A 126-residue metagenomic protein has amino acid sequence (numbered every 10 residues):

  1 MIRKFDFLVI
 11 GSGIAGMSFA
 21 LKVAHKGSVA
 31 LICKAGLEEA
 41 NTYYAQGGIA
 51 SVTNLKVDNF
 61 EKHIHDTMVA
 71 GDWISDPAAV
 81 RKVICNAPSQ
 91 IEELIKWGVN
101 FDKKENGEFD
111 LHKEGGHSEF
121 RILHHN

Functional and structural regions predicted by a protein language model:
I2-F5: Core beta-strand elements of the Rossmann-like FAD/NAD(P) dinucleotide-binding domain in flavoenzyme oxidoreductases
F7-L31: N-terminal Rossmann-like FAD-binding beta1-loop-alpha1 element of flavoenzymes
C33-N126: Conserved N-terminal/central alpha/beta ligand/cofactor-binding core
